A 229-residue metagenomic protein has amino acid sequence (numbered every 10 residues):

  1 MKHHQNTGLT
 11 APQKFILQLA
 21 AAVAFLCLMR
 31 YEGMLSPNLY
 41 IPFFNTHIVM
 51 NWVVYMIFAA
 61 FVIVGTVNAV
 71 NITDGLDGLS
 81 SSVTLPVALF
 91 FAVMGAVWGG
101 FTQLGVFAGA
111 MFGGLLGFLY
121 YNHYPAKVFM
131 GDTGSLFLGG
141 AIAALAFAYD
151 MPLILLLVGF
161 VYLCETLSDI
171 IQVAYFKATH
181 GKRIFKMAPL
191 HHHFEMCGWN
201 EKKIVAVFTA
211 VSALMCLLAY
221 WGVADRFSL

Functional and structural regions predicted by a protein language model:
M1-L17: Membrane-interfacial loop-to-helix junctions in multi-pass inner-membrane proteins
I16-A24: Hydrophobic alpha-helical transmembrane segments
V23-E32, P37, V54-L229: Alpha-helical transmembrane segments
P42-V54: Short aromatic-rich membrane-water interface segments that cap or initiate transmembrane helices in multi-pass membrane
